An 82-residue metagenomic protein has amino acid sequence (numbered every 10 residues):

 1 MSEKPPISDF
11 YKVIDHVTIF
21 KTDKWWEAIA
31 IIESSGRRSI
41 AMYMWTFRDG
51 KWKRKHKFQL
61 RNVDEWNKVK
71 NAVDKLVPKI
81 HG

Functional and structural regions predicted by a protein language model:
M1, D15-H16, S35, H56-F58: Alpha-helical interaction segments
M1-K24: Negatively charged, low-complexity tracts enriched in Asp/Glu with abundant Ser/Thr
S2, R48-G82: Mixed-charge, Lys/Arg-enriched low-complexity segments
P6-I7, H16, S39, R54 (+1 more regions): A general marker of short, structured functional hotspots
D23-K57: A short, structured beta-strand/loop element
